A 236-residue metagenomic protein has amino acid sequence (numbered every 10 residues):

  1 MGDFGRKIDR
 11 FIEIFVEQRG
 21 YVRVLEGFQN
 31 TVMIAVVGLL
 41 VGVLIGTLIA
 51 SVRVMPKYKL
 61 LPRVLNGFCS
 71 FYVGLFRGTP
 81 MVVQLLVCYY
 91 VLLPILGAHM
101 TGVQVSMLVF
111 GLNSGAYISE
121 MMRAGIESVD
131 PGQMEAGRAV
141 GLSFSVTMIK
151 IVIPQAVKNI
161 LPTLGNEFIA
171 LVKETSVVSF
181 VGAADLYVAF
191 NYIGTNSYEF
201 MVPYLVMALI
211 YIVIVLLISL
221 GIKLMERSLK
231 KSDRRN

Functional and structural regions predicted by a protein language model:
M1-N236: Transmembrane alpha-helices and adjacent helix-loop boundaries
